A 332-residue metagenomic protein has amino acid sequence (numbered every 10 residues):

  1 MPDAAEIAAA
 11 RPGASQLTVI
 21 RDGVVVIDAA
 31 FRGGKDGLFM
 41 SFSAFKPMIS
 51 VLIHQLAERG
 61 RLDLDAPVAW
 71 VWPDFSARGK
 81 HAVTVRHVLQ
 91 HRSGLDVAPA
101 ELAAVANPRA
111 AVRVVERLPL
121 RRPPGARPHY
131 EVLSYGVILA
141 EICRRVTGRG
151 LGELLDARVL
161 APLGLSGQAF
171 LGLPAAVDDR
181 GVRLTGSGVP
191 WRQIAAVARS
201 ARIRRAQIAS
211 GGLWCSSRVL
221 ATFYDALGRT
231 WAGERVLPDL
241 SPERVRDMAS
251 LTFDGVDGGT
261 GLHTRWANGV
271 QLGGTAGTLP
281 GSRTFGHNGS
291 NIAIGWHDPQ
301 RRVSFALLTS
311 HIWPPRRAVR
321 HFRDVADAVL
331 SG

Functional and structural regions predicted by a protein language model:
D3, G23, M40-D65, L139-R144 (+2 more regions): Active-site SXXK
A5-K35, L64, A104, G295-H297 (+1 more regions): A short, well-structured edge-of-sheet supersecondary motif
R11, G79-A82, P299: Extracellular/periplasmic catalytic domains that process cell-envelope and extracellular macromolecules
D63-R78: Short, glycine/proline-biased beta-turn/loop segments that scaffold the active-site neighborhood
R78-L279: Short, surface-exposed loop or secondary-structure junction motifs that flank catalytic or metal-binding residues
L279-G286: A conserved acidic, glycine/proline-rich C-terminal tail/linker
G286-G332: Structured C-terminal helix/loop/strand segments within mature extracytoplasmic catalytic/sensor domains
